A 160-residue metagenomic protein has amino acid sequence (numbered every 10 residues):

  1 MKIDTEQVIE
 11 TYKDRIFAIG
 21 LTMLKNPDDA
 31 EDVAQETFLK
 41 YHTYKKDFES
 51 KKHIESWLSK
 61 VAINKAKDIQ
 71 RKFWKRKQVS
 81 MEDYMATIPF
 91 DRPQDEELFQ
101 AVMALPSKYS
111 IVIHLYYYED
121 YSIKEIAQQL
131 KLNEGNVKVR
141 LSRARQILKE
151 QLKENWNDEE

Functional and structural regions predicted by a protein language model:
M1-A18, E31, H42: A short, charge-rich alpha-helical start-of-domain segment used by transcription regulators
F17, F38, P106, S110 (+1 more regions): C-terminal flanking helix
A18, D32-L39, K52-N64: Structural recognition of an alpha-helix C-terminal capping motif at a helix-to-coil junction
D28, K124, G135: Residues within helix-turn-helix
E49, K60-M81, R143: Arg/Lys-rich amphipathic alpha helix in sigma70-family domain 2
I63, K67, L130-E154: DNA-recognition helix of helix-turn-helix
D68, K75-V102, S122: Internal acidic/polar
V112-Y116: A short pre-motif secondary-structure segment
